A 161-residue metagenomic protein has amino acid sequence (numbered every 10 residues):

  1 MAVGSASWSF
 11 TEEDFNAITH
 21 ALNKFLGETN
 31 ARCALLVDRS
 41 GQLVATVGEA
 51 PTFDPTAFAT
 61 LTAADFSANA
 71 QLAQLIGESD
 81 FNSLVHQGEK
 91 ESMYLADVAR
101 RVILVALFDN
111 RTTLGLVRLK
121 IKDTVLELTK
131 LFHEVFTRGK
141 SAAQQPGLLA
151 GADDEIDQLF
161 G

Functional and structural regions predicted by a protein language model:
A2-C33, S40, V44-G161: Acidic, low-complexity cytosolic segments
